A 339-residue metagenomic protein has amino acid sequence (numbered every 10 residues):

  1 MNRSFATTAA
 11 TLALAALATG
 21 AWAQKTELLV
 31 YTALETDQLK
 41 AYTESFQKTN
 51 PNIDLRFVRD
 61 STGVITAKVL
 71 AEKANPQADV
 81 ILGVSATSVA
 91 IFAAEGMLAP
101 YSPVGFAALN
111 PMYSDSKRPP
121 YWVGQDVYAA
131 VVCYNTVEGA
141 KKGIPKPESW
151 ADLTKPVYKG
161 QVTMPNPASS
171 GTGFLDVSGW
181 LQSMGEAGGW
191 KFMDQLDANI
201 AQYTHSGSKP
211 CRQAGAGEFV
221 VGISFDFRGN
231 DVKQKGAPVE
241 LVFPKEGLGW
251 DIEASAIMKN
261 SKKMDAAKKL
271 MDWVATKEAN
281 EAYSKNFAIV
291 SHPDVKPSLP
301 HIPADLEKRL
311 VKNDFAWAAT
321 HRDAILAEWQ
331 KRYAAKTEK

Functional and structural regions predicted by a protein language model:
Q24-A90: Early extracytoplasmic/lumenal segment of secretory-pathway proteins
A33-K40, G63, Q77-E218: Extracytoplasmic ligand-binding site segments that recognize negatively charged/polar headgroups
T87-I91, G215, F219-P238: A ligand-binding cleft/hinge motif common to bilobed small-molecule-binding domains
A99-A107, W122-V123, A151, A237-G249 (+1 more regions): Short beta-strand->loop
P111, F192-D197, Y203-T204, K235-K259 (+1 more regions): Periplasmic-binding protein-like
C133-E138, S178-L181, D251-K263, A282-Y283: A bilobed periplasmic-binding-protein/Venus flytrap-type ligand-binding module shared by bacterial periplasmic
V157-P165, V274-P297: Periplasmic-binding protein-like
P300-K339: Extracellular/periplasmic bilobal clamshell ligand-binding domains
